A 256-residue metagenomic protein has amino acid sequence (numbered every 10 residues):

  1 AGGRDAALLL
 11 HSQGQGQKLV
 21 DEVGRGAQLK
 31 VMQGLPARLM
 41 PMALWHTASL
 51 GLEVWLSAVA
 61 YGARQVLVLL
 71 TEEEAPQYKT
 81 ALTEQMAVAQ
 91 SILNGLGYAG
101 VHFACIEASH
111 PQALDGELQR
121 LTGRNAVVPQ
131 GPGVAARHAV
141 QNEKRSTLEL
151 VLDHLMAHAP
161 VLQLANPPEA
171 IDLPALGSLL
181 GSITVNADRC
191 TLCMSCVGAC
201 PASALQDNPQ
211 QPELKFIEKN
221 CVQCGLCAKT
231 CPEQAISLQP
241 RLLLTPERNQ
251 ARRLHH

Functional and structural regions predicted by a protein language model:
A1-L50, K229, E233-H256: Flanking helices and flexible, charged tails adjoining ferredoxin-like Fe-S electron-transfer domains in multi-subunit
G3-D5, P36, A60-A63, S178-L180 (+2 more regions): Short, well-ordered loop/turn elements at secondary-structure boundaries
S12-G16, K79, S91-Q210, N220 (+1 more regions): Ferredoxin-type iron-sulfur electron-transfer modules and their immediate structural context
L35, A63-L70, L179, P209 (+1 more regions): Short acidic (Asp/Glu) and glycine-rich catalytic loops that position anionic groups and cofactors
L39-M40, L69-E72, S178, I183-N186: Glycine- and acidic
L50, V54-H110: Cofactor-cradling patches in redox/metallo enzymes
E213-F216: Minor-groove-contacting beta-hairpin "wing" of winged helix-turn-helix DNA-binding domains
E218-C224: Cysteine-rich micro-motifs
